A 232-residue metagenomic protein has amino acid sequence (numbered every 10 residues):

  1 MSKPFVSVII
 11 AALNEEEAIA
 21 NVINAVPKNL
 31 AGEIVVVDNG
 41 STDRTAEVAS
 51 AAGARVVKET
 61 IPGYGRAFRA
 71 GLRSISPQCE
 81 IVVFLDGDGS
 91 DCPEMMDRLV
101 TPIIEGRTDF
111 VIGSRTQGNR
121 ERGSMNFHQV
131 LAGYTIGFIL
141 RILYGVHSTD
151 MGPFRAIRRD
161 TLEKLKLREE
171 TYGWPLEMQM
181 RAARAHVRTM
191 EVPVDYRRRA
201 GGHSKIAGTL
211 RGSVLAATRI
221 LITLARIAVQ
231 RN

Functional and structural regions predicted by a protein language model:
F5-S7, E177: Cell-envelope/extracellular polymer assembly enzymes that use nucleotide-activated donors
I10, V22-I23, A31-G40: Short beta-strand/loop segment that forms part of the nucleotide-sugar
N14-K28: Short, well-formed alpha-helical segments that are part of the catalytic scaffolds of diverse glycosyltransferases
G32-V35, A46-S74: Conserved donor nucleotide-binding strand/loop of the catalytic core
D38-A46, G89: A conserved acidic beta->alpha catalytic loop
T60-S74, P93-Y172, R199-L215, L221: Acceptor/aglycone-binding surface of glycosyltransferases and processive sugar-polymer synthases
C79-S90: Short beta-strand-to-loop acidic/aromatic patch adjacent to the donor-nucleotide binding site
V146, R168-E170, M180-R197: Catalytic donor-sugar/metal-binding loop of nucleotide-sugar-dependent glycosyltransferases
